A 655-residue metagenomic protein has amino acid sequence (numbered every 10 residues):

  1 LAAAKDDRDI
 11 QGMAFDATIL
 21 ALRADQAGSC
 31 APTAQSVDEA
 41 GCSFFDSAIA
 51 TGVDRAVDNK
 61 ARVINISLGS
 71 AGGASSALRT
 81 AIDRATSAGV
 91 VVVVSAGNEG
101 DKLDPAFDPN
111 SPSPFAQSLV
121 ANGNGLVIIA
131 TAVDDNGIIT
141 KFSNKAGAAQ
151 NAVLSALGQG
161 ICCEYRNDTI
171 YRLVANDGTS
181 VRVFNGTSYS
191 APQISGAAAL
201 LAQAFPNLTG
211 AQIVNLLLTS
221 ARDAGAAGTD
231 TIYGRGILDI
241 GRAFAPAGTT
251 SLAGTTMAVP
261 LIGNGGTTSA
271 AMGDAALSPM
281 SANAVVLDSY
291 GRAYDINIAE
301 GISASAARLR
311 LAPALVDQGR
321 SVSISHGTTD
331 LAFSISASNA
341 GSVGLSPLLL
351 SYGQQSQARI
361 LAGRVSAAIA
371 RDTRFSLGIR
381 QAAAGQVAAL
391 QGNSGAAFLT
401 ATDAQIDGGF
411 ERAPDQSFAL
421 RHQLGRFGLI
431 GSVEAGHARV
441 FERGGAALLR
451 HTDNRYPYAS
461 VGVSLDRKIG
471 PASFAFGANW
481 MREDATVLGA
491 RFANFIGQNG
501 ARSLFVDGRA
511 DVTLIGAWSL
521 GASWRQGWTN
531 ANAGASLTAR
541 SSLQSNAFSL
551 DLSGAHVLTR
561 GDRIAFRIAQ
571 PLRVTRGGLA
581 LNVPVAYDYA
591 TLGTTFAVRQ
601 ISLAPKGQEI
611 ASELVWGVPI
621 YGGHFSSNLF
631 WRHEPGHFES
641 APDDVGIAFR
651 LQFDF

Functional and structural regions predicted by a protein language model:
L1-F45, G73, G123-L126, N136 (+2 more regions): Subtilisin-like serine protease catalytic core
Q11-G12, T18-R23, V57, R62-L68 (+6 more regions): Structural recognition of the beta-strand scaffold that forms the well-ordered cores of secreted hydrolase catalytic
A24-N124, D168, A175-A191: Substrate-binding/access-modulating region of protease and related hydrolase catalytic domains
D54-V57, A61-N65, L126-I129, Q203-A312: C-terminal subdomain of the subtilisin-like protease fold in secreted/lumenal serine endopeptidases
A116-A199, Q203: Extracellular S/T/G-rich loop segment that most often corresponds to the catalytic His/Ser-adjacent loop
S305-D511: Outer membrane beta-barrel translocator domains of Type V secretion systems
R371, G425-R426, G470-P471, I515-G516 (+2 more regions): Short coil turns and loop connectors of transmembrane beta-barrels in diderm outer membranes and organellar homologs
S394-F410, I430, G444-R455, G462 (+4 more regions): Outer membrane beta-barrel transmembrane domains
